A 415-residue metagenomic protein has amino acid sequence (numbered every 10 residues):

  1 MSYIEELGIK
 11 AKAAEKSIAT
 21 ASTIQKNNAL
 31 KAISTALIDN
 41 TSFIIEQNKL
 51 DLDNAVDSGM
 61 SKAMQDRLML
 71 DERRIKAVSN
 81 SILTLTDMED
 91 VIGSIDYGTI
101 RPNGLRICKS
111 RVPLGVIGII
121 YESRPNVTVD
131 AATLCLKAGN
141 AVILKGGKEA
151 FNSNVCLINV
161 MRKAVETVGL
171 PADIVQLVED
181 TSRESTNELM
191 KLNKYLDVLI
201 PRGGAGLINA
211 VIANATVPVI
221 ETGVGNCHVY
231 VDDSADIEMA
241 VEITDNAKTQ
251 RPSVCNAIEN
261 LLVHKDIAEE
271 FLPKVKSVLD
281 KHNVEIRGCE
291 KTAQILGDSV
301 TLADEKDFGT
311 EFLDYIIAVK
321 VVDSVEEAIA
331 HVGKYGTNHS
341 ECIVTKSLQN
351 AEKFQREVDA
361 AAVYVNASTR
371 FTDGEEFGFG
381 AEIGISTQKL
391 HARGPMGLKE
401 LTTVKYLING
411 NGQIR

Functional and structural regions predicted by a protein language model:
M1-I107: N-terminal Rossmann-like NAD(P)+-binding subdomain of aldehyde/semialdehyde dehydrogenases
S2, S123-N126, D130-K137, T167 (+2 more regions): ALDH superfamily catalytic-core signature
A14-A21, A36-N40, D51, A55 (+15 more regions): Change "in soluble alpha/beta enzymes" to "in soluble alpha/beta proteins
A21-N27, G169-V175, Q250-A257, E285-K291 (+3 more regions): Flexible, glycine/charged-enriched surface loops at secondary-structure junctions
D87, D96-E238: Rossmann-like NAD(P) dinucleotide-binding subdomain of oxidoreductase/dehydrogenase enzymes
G115-I119, T133-L134, N140-V142, D173-Q176 (+11 more regions): Structural motif
D304-R415: Conserved C-terminal structural/oligomerization subdomain of aldehyde/semialdehyde dehydrogenase
